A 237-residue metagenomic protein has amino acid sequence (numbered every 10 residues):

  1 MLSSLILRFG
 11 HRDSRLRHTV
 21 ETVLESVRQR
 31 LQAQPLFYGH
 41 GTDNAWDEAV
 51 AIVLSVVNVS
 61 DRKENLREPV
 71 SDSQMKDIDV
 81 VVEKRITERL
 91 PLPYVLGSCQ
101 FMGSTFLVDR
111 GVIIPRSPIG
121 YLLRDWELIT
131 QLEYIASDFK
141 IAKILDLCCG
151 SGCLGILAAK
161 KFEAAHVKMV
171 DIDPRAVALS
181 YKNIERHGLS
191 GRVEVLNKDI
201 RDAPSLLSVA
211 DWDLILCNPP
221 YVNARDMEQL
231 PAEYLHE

Functional and structural regions predicted by a protein language model:
L2-F101: N-terminal auxiliary segments of SAM/dcSAM-dependent transferases
S14, I135-I141, S205-D211: Short, basic, low-complexity termini and linkers enriched in Ser/Thr/Gly/Pro that act as targeting/leader peptides
Q34, V56, K161-F162, L206: Alpha-helical structural context
P35-T42, I129, E133-I135, D202-A203: Short helix-to-loop capping/linker segments positioned immediately adjacent to catalytic or ligand/cofactor-binding
S55, V59, D125, K160-K161 (+1 more regions): Active-site catalytic microenvironments for nucleophilic, acid-base chemistry
N65-E68, D79-E163, I172-K182: SAM-dependent Rossmann-like transferase core, predominantly class I methyltransferases with a strong bias toward
R124, L128, A165-H166, V170-E237: S-adenosylmethionine
